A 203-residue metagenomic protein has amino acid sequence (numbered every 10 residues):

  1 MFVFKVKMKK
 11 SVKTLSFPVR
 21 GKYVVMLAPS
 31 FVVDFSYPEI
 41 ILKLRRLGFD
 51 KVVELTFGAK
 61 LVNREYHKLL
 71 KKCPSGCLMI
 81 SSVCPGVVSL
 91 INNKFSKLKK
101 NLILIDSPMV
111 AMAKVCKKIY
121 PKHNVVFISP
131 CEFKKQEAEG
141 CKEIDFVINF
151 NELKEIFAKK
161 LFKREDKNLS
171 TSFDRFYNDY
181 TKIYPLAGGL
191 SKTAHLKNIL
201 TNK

Functional and structural regions predicted by a protein language model:
M1-V6, C131: Cysteine-centered iron-sulfur cluster-binding motifs in ferredoxin-type domains/subunits of redox enzymes
K9-K203: Iron-sulfur-associated redox domains of electron-transfer enzymes in respiratory and anaerobic energy metabolism
